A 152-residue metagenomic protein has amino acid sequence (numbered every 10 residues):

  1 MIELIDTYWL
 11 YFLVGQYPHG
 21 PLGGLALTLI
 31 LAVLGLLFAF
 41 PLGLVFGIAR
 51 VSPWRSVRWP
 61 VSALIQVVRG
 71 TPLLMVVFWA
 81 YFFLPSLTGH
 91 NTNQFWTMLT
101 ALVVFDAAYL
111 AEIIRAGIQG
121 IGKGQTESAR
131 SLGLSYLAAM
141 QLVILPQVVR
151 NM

Functional and structural regions predicted by a protein language model:
M1-M152: Transmembrane alpha-helices and adjacent helix-loop boundaries
